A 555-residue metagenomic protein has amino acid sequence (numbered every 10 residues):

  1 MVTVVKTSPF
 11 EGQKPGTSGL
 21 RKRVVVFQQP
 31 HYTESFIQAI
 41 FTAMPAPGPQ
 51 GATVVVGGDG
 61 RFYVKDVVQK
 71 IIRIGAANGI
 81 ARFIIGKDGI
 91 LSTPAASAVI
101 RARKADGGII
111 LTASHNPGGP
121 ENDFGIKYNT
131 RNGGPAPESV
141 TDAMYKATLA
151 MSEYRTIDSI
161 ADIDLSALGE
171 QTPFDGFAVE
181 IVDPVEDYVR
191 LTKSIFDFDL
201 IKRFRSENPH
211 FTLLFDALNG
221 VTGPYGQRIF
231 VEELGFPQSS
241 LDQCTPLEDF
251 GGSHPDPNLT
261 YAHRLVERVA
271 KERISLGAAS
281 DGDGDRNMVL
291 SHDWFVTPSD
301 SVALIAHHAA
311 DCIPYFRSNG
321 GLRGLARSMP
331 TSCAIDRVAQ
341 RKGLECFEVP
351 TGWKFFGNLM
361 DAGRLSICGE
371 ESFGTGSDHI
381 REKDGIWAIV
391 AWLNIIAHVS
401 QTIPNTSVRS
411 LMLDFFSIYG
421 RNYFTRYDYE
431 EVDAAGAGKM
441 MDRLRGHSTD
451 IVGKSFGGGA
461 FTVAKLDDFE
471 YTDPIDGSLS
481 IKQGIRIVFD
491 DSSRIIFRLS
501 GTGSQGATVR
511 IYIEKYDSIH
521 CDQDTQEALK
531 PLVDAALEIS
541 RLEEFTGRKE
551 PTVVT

Functional and structural regions predicted by a protein language model:
M1-A77, T172-L213: An N-terminal, well-structured beta->alpha segment
V2-F10, P120-A270: Gly/Ser/Thr-enriched, mixed-charge loops and adjacent short helices that form phosphate/oxyanion-binding elements
S18, V56, A96, I109 (+12 more regions): Buried hydrophobic positions in well-ordered alpha/beta secondary-structure cores of metabolic enzymes
T42, Q50-N122, R228-L290: N-terminal small/polar loop signature for handling phosphorylated ligands or for N-terminal nucleophile
I84-T93, F295-P298, A326-S328, V349-T351: Active-site nucleophile and cofactor-binding loops and adjacent substrate-binding regions of central metabolic enzymes
P120-A150, L290-I305, E382-L393: A short, gly/pro- and small-residue-rich
N132-I163, D300-R323, R327-R337: Glycine-rich phosphate-binding loop plus the immediately following alpha-helix
A270-L276, S280, V289-H292, C312-T555: Phosphate-binding and adjacent anionic-ligand microenvironments
